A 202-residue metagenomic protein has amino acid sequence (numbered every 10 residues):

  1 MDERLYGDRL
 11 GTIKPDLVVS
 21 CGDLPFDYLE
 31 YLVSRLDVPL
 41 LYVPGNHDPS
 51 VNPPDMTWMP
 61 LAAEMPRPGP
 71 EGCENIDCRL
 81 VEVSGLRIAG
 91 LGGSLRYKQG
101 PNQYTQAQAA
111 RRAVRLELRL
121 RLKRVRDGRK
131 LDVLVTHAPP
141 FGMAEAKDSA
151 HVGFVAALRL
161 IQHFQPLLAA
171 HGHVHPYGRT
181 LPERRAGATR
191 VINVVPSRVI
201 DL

Functional and structural regions predicted by a protein language model:
M1, P44-P49, D55-V152: Conserved catalytic scaffold of divalent metal-dependent phosphoesterases
M1-R4, P25-E30, N46-P53, R96-P101 (+3 more regions): Active-site environment of divalent metal-dependent phosphoester hydrolases
M1-S34, R126-K130: N-terminal active-site segment of His-dependent metallophosphoesterases
E3-R9, D27-E30, L61-A62, N75-I76 (+3 more regions): A generic local structural motif
L5, L80-S84, L160-F164, P176-L202: Binuclear metal-dependent phosphoesterase catalytic core
L17-D23, L40-N46, I76, V133-H137 (+3 more regions): Active-site neighborhood of phospho(di)ester-bond hydrolases with catalytic His/Asp-centered motifs
R35-D37, E71, A186-G187: Short, structured coil segments at secondary-structure junctions
L36-G45, V152-A157: A short, gly/pro- and small-residue-rich
